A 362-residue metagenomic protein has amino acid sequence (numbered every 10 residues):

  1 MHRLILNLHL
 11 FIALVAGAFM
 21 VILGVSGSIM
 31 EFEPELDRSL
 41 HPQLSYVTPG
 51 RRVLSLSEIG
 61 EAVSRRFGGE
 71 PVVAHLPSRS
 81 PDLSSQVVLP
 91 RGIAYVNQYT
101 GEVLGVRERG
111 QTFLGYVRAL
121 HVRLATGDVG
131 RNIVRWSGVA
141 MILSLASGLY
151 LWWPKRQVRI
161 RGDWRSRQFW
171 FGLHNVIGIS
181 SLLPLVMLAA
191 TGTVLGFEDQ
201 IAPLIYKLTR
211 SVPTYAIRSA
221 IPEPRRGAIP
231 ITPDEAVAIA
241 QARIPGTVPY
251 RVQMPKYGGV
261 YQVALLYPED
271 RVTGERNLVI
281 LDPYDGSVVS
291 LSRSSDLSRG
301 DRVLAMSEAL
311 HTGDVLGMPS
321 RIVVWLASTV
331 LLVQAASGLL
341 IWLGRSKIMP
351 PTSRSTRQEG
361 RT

Functional and structural regions predicted by a protein language model:
M1-T362: Conserved histidines in hydrophobic membrane contexts and catalytic metal-binding motifs
